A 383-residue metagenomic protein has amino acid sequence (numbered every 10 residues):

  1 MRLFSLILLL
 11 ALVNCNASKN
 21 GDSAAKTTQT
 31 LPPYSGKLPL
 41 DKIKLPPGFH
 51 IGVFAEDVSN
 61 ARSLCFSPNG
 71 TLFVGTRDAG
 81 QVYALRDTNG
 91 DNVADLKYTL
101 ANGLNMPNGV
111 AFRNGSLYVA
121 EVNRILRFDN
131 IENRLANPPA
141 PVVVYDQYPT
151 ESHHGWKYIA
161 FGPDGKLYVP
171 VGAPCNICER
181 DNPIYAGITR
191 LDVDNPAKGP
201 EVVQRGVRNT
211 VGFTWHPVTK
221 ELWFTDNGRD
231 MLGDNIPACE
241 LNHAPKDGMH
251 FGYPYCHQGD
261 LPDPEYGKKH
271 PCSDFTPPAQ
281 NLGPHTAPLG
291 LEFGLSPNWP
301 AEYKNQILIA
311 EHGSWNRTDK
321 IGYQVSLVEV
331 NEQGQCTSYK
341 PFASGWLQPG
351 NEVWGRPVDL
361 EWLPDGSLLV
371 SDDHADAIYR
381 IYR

Functional and structural regions predicted by a protein language model:
L12-N14: C-terminal motif of bacterial Sec signal peptides marking the signal peptidase cleavage site
N16-S18: Bacterial signal peptide processing site
N20-P46, W156, A173-N176, A186 (+7 more regions): Beta-propeller domain segments
H50, D57-N60, P68, D78 (+11 more regions): Beta-rich catalytic cores
V53-V58, Y98-G103, V144-E151, E201-G206 (+3 more regions): Surface loop/turn motifs at the tips and blade-to-blade linkers of beta-strand repeat domains
T71-G75, S116-V119, K166-P170, E221-T225 (+2 more regions): Conserved beta-propeller blade signature
K97, M106, A111, N123-G162 (+2 more regions): Asp-box/WD-like beta-propeller blade repeats and closely related beta-sheet repeat scaffolds
